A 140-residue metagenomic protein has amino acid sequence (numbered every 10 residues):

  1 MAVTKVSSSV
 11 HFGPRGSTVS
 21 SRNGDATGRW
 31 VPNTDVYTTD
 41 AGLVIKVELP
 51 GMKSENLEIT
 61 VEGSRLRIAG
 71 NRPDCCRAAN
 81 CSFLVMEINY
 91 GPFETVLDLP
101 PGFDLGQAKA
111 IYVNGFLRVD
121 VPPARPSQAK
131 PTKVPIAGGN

Functional and structural regions predicted by a protein language model:
M1-N140: Alpha-crystallin/small heat shock protein
